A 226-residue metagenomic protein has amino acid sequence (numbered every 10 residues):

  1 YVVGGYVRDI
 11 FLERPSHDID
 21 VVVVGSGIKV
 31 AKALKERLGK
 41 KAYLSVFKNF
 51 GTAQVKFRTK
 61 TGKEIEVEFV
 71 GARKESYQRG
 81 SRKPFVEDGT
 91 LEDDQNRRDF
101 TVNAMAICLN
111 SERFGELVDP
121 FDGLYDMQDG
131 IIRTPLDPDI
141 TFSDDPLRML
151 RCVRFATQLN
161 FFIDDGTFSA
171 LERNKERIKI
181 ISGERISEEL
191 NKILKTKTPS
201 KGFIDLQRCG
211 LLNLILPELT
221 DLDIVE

Functional and structural regions predicted by a protein language model:
Y1-E226: Catalytic cores of the polymerase beta-like nucleotidyltransferase superfamily and closely associated nucleotide
